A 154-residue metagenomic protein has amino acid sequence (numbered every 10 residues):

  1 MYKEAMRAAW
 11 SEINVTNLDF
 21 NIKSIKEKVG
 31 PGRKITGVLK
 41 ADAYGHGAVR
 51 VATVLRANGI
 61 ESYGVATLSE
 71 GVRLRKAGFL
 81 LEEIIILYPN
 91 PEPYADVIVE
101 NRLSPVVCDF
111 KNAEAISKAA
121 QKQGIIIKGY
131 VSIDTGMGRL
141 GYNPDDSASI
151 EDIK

Functional and structural regions predicted by a protein language model:
Y2-A5, A9-E12, F20, R33-K154: Active-site-proximal beta-alpha core segment in soluble small-molecule metabolic enzymes
L18-N21, I25: Alpha-helical packing segments of well-folded alpha/beta enzyme cores
K28: Conserved PLP-enzyme active-site core in the AAT-like
